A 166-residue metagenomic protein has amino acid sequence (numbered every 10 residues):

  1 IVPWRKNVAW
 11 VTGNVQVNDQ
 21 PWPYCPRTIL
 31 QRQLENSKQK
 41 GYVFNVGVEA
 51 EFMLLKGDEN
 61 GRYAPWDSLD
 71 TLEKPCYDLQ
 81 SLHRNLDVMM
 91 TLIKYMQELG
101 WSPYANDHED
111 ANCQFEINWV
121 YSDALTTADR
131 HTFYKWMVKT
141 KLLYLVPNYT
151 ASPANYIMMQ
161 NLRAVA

Functional and structural regions predicted by a protein language model:
I1-A166: Glycine-rich, acidic/polar active-site loops that bind/position phosphate-bearing ligands
